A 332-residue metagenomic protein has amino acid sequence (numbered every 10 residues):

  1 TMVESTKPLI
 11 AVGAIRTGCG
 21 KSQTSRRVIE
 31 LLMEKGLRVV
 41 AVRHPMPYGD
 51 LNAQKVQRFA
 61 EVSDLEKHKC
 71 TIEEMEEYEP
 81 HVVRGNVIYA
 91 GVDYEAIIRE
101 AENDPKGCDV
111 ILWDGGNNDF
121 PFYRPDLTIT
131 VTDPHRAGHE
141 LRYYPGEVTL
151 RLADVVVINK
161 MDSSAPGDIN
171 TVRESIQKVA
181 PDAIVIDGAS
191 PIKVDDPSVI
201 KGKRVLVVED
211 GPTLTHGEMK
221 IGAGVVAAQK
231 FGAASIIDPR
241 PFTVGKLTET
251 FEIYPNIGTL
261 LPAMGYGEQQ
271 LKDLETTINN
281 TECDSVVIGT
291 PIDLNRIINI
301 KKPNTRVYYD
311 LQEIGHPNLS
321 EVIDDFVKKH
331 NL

Functional and structural regions predicted by a protein language model:
T1-V3: Pre-Walker A adenine-sensing motif
P8-A14, C19, Q23-S175, I184-D187 (+3 more regions): Flexible phosphate-sensing "switch/lid" loops adjacent to ATP/NTP-binding sites across phosphate-transfer
P181: Phosphate/pyrophosphate-binding betaalpha-module
